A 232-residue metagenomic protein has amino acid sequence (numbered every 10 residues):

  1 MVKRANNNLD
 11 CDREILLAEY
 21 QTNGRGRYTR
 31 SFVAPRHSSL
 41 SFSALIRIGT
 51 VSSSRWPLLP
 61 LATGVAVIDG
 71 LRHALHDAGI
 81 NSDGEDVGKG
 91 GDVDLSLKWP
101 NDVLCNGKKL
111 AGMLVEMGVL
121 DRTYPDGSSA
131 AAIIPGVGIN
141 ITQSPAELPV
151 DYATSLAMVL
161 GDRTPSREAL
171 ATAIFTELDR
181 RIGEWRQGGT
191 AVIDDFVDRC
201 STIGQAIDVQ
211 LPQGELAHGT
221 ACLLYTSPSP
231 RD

Functional and structural regions predicted by a protein language model:
M1-G91, A111, Y124, T164: N-terminal lobe of the biotin/lipoate ligase/transferase fold
F42-A44, N101, M113-V115, P135-I139: A structural signal for short, well-ordered beta-strand segments
K108-K109, Q213-E215: Short acidic/polar mixed-charge low-complexity motifs
R122-L160: Short, acidic (Asp/Glu-rich) active-site segment that either coordinates a divalent metal cofactor
G161-G214: Conserved, helical-rich catalytic subdomain that frames metal- and/or nucleotide-binding sites in enzyme alpha/beta
A217-C222: Short beta-strand-centered aromatic/proline hotspots
Y225-D232: Conserved small/polar residues in nucleotide/adenosyl-binding loops
